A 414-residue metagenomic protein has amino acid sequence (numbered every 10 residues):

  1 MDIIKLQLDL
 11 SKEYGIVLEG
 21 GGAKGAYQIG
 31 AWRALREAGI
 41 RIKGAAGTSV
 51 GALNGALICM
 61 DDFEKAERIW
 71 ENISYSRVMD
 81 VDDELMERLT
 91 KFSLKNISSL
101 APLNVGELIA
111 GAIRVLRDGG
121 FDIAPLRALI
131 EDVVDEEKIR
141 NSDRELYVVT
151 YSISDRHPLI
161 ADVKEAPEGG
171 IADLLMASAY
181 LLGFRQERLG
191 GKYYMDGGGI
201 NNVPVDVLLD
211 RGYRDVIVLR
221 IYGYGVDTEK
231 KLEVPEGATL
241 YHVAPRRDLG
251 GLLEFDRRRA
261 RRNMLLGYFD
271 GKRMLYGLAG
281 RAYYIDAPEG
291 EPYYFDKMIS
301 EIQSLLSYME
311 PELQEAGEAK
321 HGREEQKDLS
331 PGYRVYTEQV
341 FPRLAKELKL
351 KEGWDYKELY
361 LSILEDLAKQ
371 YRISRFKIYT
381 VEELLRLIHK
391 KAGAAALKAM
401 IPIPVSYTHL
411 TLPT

Functional and structural regions predicted by a protein language model:
M1-T48, A56-L410: Patatin-like phospholipase
A52: Catalytic nucleophile loop
